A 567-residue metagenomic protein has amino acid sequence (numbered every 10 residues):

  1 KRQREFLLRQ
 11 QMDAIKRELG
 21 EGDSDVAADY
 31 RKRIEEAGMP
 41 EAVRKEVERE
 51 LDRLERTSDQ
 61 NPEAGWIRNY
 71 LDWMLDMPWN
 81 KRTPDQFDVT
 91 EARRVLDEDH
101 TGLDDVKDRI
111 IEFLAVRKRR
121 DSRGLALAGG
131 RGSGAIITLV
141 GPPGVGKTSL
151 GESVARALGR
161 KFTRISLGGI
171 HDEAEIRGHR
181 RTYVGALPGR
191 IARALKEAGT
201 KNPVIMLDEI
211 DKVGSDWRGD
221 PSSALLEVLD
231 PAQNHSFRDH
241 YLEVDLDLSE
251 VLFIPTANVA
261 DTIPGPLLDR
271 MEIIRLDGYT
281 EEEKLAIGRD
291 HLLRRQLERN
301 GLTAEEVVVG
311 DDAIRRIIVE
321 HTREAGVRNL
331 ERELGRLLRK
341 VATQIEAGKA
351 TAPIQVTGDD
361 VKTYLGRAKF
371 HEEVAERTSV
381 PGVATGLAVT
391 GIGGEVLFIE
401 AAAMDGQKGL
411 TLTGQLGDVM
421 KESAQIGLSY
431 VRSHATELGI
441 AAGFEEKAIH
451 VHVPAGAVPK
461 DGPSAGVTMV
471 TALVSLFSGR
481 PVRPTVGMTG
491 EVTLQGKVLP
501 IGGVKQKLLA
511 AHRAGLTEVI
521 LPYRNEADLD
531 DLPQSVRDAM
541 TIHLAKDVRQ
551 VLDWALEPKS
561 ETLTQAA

Functional and structural regions predicted by a protein language model:
K1-R123: Extended, charged alpha-helical coiled-coil/arm scaffolds that mediate oligomerization and mechanical coupling in large
G38-R44, K81-P84, G199, V259-D269 (+4 more regions): Conserved C-terminal "switch" segment of AAA+ ATPases
L127-L167, K196, L226, D230: Walker A/P-loop
A157-A186, A194, G214: AAA+/P-loop NTPase substrate/partner-engagement loops
T182-L207, R238-D245, L508: Conserved alpha-helical scaffold flanking the Walker A/P-loop in AAA+ ATPase domains
A198-N202, D220, R238-A257, V307-V309 (+1 more regions): AAA+/SF3 P-loop NTPase mechanochemical coupling elements
L207-L246: Conserved catalytic/switch belt of AAA+ P-loop NTPases
P353, H371, V380, A384-T385 (+1 more regions): Peripheral, non-AAA+ core regions of ATP-driven protein-machinery
